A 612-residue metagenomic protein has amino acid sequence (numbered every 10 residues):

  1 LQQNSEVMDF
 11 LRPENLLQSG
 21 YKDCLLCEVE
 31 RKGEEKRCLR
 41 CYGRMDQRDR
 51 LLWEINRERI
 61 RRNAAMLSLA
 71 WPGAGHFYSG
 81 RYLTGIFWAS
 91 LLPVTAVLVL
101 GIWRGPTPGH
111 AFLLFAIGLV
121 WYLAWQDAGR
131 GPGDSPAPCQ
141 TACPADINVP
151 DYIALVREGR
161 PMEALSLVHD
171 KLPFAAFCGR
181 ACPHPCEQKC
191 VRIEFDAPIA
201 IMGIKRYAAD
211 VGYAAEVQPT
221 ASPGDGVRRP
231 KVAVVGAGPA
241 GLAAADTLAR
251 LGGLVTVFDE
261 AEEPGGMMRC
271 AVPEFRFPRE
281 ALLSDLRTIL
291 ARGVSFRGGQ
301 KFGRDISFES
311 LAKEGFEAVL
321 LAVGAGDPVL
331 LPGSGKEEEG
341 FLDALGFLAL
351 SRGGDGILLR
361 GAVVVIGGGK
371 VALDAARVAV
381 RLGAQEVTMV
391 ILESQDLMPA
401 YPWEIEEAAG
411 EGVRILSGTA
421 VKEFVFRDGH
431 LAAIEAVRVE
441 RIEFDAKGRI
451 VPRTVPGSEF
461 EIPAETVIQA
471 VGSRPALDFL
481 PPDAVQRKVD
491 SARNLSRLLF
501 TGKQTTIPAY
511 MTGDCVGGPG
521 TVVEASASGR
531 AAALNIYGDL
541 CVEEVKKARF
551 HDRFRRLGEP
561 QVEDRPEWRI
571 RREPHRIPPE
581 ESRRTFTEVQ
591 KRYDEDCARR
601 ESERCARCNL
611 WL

Functional and structural regions predicted by a protein language model:
N4-A65, F87-C139: Transmembrane helix recognition focused on a "late"/terminal membrane span
E28, Y42-M45, Q140, P144-I147 (+3 more regions): Cys/His-coordinated zinc-binding microdomains
P132-P138, P161-P185, R592-R607: Immediate flanking context of iron-sulfur cluster ligation sites
C139, Y152, A175-V235, R250-L251 (+5 more regions): FAD-binding core/adjacent interface of flavoenzyme oxidoreductases
V234-F258, R297-E309, D327-V329, G346-P402 (+4 more regions): Rossmann-like dinucleotide/flavin-binding elements
L254-V257, A261-A291, F296, A376-E423 (+1 more regions): Rossmann-like dinucleotide-binding cores of NAD(P)H-dependent redox enzymes
G298-S310, G418-G429, I442: A conserved short coil-to-beta-strand element within the FAD-binding core of flavoproteins
E406-G410, A420-H430, A531, G538-W611: Mid-to-C-terminal Rossmann-like scaffold of FAD/NAD(P)H-dependent oxidoreductases
